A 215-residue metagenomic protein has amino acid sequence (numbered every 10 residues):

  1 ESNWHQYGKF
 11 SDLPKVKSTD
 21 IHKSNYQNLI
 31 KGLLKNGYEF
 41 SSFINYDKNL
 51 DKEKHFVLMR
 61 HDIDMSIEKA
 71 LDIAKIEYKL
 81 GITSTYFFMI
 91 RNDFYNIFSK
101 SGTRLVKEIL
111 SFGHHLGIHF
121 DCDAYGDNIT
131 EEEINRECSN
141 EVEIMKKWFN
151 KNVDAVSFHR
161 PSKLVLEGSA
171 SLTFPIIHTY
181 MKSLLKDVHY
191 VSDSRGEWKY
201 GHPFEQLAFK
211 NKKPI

Functional and structural regions predicted by a protein language model:
E1-V191, R195-G196, P203-I215: Catalytic alpha-helical scaffold of carbohydrate-active enzymes acting on polysaccharides/glycoconjugates
